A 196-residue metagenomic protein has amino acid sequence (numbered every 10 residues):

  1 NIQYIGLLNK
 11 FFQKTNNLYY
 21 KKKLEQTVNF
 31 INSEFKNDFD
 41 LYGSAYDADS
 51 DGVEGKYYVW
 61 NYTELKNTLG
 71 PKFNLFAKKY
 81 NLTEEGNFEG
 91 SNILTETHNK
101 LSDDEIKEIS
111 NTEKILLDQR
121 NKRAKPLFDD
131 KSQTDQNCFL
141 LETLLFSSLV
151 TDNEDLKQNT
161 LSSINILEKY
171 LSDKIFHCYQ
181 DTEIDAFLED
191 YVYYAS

Functional and structural regions predicted by a protein language model:
N1-S196: Glycan-recognition and catalytic cores of secretory/periplasmic carbohydrate-active enzymes
